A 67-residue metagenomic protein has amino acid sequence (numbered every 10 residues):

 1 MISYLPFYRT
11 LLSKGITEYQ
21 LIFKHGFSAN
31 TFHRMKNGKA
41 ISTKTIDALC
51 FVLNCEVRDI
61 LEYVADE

Functional and structural regions predicted by a protein language model:
M1-Q20: A short, Lys/Arg-rich alpha-helix, primarily the initiator
R9-T10, R34-M35, L61-E67: Short, charged recognition helix plus adjacent turn of helix-turn-helix-like nucleic-acid-binding domains
L12, F23, F51: Alpha-helical residues within the helix-turn-helix
G15-H33: Short alpha-helical DNA-recognition segment
E18, T43-I46: Helix-turn-helix DNA-binding elements, focusing on the entry/boundary residues of the two helices that contact DNA
T45-C50, I60-L61: Hydrophobic micro-packing sites on short alpha-helices
